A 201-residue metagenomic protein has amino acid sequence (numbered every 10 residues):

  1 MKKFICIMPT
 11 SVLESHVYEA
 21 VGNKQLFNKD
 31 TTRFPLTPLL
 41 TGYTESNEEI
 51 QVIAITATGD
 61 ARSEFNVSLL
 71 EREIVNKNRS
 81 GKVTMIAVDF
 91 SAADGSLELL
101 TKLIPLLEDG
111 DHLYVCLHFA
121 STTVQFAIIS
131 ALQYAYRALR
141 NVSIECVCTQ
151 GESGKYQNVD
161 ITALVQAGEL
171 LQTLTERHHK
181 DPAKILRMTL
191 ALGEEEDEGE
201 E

Functional and structural regions predicted by a protein language model:
M1-H112, A127, Q133-E201: Long, low-complexity, Lys/Arg-enriched
L113-F119: Short glycine-rich or small-residue beta-strand-to-loop segments that form or flank ligand, phosphate, metal/Fe-S
T122: Polyanion-engaging groove/track-forming segments
